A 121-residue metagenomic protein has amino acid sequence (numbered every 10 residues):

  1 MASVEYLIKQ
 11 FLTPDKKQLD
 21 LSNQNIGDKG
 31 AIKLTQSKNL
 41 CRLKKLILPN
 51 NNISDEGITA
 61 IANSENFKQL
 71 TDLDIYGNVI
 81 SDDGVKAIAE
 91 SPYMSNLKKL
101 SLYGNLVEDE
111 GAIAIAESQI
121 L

Functional and structural regions predicted by a protein language model:
M1-N52: N-terminal segments that cap or nucleate solenoid repeat domains
M1-V4, Q24-I32, N51-T59, V79-K86 (+1 more regions): Short, solvent-exposed loop/turn at the beta-strand->alpha-helix junction within individual leucine-rich repeat
I8-K9, T35, A62, A89 (+1 more regions): Generic structural signal for well-ordered alpha-helical scaffold segments
L12-T13, N39, N66, Y93 (+1 more regions): Residue-level signal for alpha-helix termini/capping positions
D15-L19, I32, C41-K44, T59 (+4 more regions): Structural register of leucine-rich repeats
L19-I26, I47-N52, N63, L73-V79 (+2 more regions): Concave beta-strand-loop units of leucine-rich repeat
